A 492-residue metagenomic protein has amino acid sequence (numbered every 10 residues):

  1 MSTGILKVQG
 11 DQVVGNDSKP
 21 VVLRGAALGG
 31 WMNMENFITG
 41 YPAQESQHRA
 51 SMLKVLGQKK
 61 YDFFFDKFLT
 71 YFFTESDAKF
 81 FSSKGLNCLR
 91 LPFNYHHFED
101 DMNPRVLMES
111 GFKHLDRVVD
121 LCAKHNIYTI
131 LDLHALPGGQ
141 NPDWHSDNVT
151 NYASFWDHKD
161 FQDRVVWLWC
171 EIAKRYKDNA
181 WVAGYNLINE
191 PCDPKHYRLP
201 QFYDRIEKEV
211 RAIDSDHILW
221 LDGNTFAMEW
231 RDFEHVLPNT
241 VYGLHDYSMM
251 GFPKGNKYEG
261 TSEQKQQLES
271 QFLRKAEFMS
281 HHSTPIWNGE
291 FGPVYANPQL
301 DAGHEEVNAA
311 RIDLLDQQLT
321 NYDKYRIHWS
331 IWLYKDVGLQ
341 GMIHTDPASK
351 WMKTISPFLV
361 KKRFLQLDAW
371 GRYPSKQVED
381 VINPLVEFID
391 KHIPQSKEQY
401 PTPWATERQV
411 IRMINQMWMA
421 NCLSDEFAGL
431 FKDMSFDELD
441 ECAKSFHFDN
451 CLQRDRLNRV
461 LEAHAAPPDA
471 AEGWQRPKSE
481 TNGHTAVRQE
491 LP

Functional and structural regions predicted by a protein language model:
M1-H97, R105: N-terminal structural segment of carbohydrate-active enzymes
S2-Q9, G15, V22, A26 (+10 more regions): Active-site region of glycoside hydrolase catalytic domains
L6-K7, K60-L89, E99, N103-G139 (+2 more regions): An active-site-proximal structural segment forming one wall of the substrate-binding cleft that immediately precedes
R24, E269-A405, Q409-L423, A428-L430: Substrate-binding cleft of secreted/luminal carbohydrate-active enzymes
E35-S46, R105-S110, P137-K159, L237-N239 (+2 more regions): Aromatic- and acidic-residue-enriched segments that line the glycan-binding/catalytic groove of carbohydrate-active
H48, T70, P104-G111, S154-V165 (+4 more regions): Residue-level preference for long, well-ordered alpha-helices that form the structural scaffold of enzyme catalytic
Y61-F63, K257-S262, A302-G303: Short, basic, glycine/proline-bearing loop/turn elements
P92-Y95, L133-N141, G223-T225, W332-L339: Short, solvent-exposed turn/loop segments enriched in Gly/Ser/Thr/Pro and often Arg
